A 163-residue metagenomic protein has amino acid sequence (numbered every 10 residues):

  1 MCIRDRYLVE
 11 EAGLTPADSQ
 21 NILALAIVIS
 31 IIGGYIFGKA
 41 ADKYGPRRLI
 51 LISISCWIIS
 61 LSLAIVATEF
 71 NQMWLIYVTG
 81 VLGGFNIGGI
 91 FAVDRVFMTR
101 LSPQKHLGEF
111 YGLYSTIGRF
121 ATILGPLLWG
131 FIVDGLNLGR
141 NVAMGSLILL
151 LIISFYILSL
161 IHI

Functional and structural regions predicted by a protein language model:
M1-D5, H162-I163: Conserved small/polar residues in nucleotide/adenosyl-binding loops
R4-S19: Short amphipathic helix-loop junctions that connect adjacent transmembrane helices in Major Facilitator Superfamily/SLC
P16-A17, Q104-Y114: Loop-to-transmembrane helix entry/capping segments in MFS-fold secondary transporters and related SLC/MFSD carriers
G33-P46, V133: Helix-to-loop junctions at the C-terminal end of transmembrane segments in multipass secondary transporters
C56-F70: C-terminal ends and interior cores of transmembrane alpha-helices in multi-pass membrane transporters/permeases
W74-G89: Hydrophobic core of transmembrane alpha-helices in multi-pass small-molecule transporters, especially MFS/SLC-type
G89-S102: Intracellular juxtamembrane helix-capping segments at the cytosolic ends of symmetry-related transmembrane helices
F131-L151: A membrane-interface helix-boundary motif in multi-pass transporters
